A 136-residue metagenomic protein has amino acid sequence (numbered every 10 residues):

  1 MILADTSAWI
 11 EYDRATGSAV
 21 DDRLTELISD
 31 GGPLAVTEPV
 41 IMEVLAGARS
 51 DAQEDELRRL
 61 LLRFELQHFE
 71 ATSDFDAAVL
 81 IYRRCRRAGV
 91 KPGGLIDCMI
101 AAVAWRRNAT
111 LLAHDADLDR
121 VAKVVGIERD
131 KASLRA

Functional and structural regions predicted by a protein language model:
M1, A101, W105-A136: Acidic, PIN/NYN-like endoribonuclease modules and their adjacent C-terminal/linker elements
M1-V36, A46-R59, A136: Short, well-structured N-terminal submotif of metal-dependent ribonuclease cores
A4, V36, F69, L112-A113: Short beta-strand scaffold positions
D5-T6, V44, A78, A104: Generic structural signal for small/hydrophobic residues in well-ordered secondary structure, especially within
T6, E38, I96-C98: Conserved glycosyltransferase catalytic-site signature
W9-I10, I41-V44, L118-D119: A generic structural signal for short hydrophobic patches within well-formed alpha-helices
D21, I41, E54-L57, F75-V79 (+1 more regions): A general structural signal for well-ordered alpha-helical segments in protein cores
Q67-L112: Active-site neighborhoods of divalent-metal-dependent phosphate/nucleic-acid chemistry enzymes
